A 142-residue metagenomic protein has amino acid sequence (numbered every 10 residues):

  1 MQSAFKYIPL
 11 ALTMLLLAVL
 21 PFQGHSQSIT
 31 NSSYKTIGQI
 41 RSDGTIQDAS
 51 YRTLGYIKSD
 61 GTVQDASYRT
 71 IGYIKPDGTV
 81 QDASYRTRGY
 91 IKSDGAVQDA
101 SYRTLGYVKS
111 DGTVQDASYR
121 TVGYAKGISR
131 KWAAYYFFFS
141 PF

Functional and structural regions predicted by a protein language model:
Q2-T53, S59-G61, R69, P76-G78 (+2 more regions): Long terminal segments
